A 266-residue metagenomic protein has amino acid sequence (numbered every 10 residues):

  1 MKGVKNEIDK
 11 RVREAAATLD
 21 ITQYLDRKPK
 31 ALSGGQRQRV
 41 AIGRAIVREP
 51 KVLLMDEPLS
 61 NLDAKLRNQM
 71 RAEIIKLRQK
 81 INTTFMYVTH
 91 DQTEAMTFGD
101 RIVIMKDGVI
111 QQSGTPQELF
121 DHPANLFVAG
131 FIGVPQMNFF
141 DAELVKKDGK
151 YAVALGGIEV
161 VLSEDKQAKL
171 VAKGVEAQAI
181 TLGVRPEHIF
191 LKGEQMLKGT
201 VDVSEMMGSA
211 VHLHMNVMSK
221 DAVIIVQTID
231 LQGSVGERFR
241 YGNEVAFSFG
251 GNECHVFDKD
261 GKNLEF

Functional and structural regions predicted by a protein language model:
M1-F131: ABC ATPase nucleotide-binding domains
R11, A15, I75, I110 (+6 more regions): Generic alpha-helical hydrophobic packing signal
G34-G35, G43, G108, G114 (+7 more regions): Glycine-centered flexibility sites
I81, P135-Q136, G193: Residues at helix C-cap/C′ positions in short coil/turn segments immediately following an alpha-helix
T93, Q117, L126, N138 (+3 more regions): Glycine-centered loop/turn positions within well-structured domains that cap or flank conserved ligand/cofactor-binding
H122-K147: C-terminal boundary and immediately downstream tail of ABC-type ATPase nucleotide-binding domains
K147-F266: Non-catalytic connector elements of ABC transporters
